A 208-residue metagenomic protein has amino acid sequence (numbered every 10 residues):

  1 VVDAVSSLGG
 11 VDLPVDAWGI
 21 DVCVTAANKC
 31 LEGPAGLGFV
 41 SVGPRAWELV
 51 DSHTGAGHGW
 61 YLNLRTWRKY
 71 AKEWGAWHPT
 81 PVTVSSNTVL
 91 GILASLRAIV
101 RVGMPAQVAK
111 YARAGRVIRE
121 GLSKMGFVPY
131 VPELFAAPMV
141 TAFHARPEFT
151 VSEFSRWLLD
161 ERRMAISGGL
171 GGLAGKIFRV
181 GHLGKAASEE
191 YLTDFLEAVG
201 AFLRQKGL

Functional and structural regions predicted by a protein language model:
V1-A17, D21: Catalytic PLP-binding core of fold-type I/II PLP enzymes
V1-A4, C23-A26, G33, L62 (+1 more regions): General beta-strand structural signal in soluble alpha/beta enzymes
D16-N28, G38: Conserved active-site segment immediately N-terminal to the catalytic lysine that forms the internal aldimine
C30-E120, K124: Active-site C-terminal subdomain of aminotransferase-like
G103-K110, K124-E133, G169-L170, G207-L208: Flexible, glycine/charged-enriched surface loops at secondary-structure junctions
V128-E161: Conserved PLP-binding catalytic core of the aspartate aminotransferase-like
L158-I166, G200-K206: A common structural junction motif
G172, K176-L208: PLP-dependent enzyme catalytic core of the Aspartate aminotransferase-like
